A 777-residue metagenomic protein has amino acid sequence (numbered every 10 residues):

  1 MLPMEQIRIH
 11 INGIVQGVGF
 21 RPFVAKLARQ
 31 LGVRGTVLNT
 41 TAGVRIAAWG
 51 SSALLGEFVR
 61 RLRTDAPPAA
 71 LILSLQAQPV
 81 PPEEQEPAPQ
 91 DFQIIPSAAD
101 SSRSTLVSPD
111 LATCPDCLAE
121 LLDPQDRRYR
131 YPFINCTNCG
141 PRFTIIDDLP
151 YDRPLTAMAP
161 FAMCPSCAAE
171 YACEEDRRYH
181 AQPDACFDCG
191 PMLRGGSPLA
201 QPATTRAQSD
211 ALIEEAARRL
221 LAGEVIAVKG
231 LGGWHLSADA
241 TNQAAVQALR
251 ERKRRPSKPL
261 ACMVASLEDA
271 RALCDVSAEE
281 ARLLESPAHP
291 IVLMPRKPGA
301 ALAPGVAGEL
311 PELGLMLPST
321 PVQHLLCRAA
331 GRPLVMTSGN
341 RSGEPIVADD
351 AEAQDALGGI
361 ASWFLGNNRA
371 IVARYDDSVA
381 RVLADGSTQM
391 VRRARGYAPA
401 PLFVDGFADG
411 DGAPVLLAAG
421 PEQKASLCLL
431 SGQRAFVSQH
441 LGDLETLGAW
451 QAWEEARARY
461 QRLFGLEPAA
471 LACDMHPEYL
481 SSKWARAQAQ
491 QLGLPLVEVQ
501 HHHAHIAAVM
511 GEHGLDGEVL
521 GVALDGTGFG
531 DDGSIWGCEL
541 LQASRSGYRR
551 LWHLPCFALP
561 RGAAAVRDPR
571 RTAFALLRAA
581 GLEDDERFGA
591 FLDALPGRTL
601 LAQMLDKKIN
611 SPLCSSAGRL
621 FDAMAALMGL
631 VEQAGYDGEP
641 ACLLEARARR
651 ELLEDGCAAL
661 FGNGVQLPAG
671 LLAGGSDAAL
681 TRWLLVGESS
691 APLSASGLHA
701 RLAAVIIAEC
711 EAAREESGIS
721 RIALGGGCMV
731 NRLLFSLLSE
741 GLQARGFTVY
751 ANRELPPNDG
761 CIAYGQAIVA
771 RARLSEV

Functional and structural regions predicted by a protein language model:
M1-P183, F187, P191: Intrinsically disordered, low-complexity, mixed-charge
D65, E170, A329-D409, I609 (+1 more regions): Internal gly/pro-rich beta-alpha loop/helix module that stabilizes soluble enzyme cofactors or their anionic handles
P79, V225, G233-R296: A phosphate-binding glycine/aspartate-rich beta-alpha loop in the early core of alpha/beta enzymes
P183, G190-M192, P421-R459, A575-S720 (+1 more regions): A contiguous, well-structured pocket-lining segment that forms one wall/lid of small-molecule binding clefts in soluble
A227, G465-P477, L496, S717-C728: Short glycine-rich phosphate-binding loop at a beta-alpha junction
R271-S277, L325, I346-A353, D377-S378 (+2 more regions): Conserved phosphate-binding catalytic cores of ATP/NTP-utilizing and phosphoryl-transfer enzymes
D474, G493-H505, R721-G725, R732 (+1 more regions): Conserved phosphate-binding/catalytic loops in two-lobed NTP-binding clefts
M510-A579, E583-E586, D606, C614-S615 (+4 more regions): Active-site histidine-anchored catalytic micro-motif
